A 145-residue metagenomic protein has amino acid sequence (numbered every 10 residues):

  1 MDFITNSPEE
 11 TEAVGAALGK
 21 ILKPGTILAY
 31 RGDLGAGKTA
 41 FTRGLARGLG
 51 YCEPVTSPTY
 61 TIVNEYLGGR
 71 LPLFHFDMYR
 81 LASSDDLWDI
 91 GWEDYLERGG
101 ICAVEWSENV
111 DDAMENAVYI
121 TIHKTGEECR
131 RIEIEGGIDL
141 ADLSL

Functional and structural regions predicted by a protein language model:
M1, R47, D85-L87, E93-L145: Short phosphate-coordinating micro-motif centered on Lys-Gly-acidic
M1-A17: N-terminal pre-Walker A segment at the start of P-loop NTPase domains
G19-P24: Phosphate-binding P-loop
L28-Y30: Hydrophobic anchor at the beta1->P-loop junction of P-loop NTPases
L34: The conserved Walker
K38: Conserved lysine of the Walker
Y51-Y66: Short beta-strand-centered segment that lines the nucleotide-binding/catalytic pocket of NTP-utilizing
